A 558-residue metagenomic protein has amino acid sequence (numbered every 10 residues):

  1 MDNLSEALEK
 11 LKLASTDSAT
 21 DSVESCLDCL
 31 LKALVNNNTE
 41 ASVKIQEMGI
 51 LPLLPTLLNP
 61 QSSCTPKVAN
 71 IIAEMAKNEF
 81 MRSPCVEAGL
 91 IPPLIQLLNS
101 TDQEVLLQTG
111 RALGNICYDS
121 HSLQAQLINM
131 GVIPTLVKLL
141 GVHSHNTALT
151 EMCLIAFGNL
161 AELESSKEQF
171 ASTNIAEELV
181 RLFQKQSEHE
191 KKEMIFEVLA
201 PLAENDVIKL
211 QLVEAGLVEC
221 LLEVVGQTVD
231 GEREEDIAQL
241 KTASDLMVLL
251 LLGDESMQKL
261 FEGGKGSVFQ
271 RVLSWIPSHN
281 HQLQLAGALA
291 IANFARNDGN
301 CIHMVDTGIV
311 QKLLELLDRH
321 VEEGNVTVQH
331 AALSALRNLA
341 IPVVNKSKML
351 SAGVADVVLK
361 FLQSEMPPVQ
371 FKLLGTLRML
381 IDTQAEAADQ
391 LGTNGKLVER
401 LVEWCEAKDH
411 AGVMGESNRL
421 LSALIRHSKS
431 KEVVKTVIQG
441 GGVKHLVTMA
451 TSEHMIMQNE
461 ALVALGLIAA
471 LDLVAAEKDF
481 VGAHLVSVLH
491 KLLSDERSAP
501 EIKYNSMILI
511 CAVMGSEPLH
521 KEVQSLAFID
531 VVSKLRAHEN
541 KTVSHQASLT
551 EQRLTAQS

Functional and structural regions predicted by a protein language model:
M1-T56, A73: N-terminal "cap/leader" segments of large eukaryotic alpha-helical scaffolds
D2-E6, I45-L53, V86-L94, I128-L136 (+14 more regions): Alpha-helical scaffold repeats of the Armadillo/HEAT/TPR superfamily
L11-S15, V225-V229, L317: Short, solvent-exposed loop/edge segments of extracellular or virion-exposed proteins
D17-L31, P60-A76, E87, S100-Y118 (+20 more regions): Alpha-helical solenoid repeats of the armadillo/HEAT superfamily in eukaryotic scaffolding/adaptor proteins
N38-T39, E79, H121, E164 (+3 more regions): Leucine-rich repeat
V43, S83, S122-A125, E168 (+8 more regions): Recurring C-terminal helix/loop segment of individual leucine-rich repeat
L54-P55, S63, M75-A76, F80-M81 (+1 more regions): Long amphipathic alpha-helical scaffold regions
